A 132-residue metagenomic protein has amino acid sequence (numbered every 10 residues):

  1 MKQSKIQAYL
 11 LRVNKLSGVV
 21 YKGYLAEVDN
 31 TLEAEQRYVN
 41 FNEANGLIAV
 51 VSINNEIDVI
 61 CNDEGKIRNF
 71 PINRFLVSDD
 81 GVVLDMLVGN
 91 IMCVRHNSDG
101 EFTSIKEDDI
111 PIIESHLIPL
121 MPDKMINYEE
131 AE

Functional and structural regions predicted by a protein language model:
M1-E132: Short beta-rich binding modules
